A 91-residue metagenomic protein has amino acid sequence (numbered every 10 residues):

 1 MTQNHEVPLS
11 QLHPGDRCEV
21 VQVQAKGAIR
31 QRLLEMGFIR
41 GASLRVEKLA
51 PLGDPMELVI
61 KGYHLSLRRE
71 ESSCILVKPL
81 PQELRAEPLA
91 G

Functional and structural regions predicted by a protein language model:
M1-Q3, R40: Short, solvent-exposed secondary-structure boundary motifs
Q3-Q22, Q82-G91: SH3-family beta-barrel domains
V7, D54, S73: Change "...and in nucleic-acid phosphodiester-cleaving endonucleases..." to "...and in nucleic-acid processing enzymes
P14-E70: Amphipathic, hydrophobic secondary-structure cores in small proteins
E57-G91: C-terminal structural segments of small proteins and small subunits
